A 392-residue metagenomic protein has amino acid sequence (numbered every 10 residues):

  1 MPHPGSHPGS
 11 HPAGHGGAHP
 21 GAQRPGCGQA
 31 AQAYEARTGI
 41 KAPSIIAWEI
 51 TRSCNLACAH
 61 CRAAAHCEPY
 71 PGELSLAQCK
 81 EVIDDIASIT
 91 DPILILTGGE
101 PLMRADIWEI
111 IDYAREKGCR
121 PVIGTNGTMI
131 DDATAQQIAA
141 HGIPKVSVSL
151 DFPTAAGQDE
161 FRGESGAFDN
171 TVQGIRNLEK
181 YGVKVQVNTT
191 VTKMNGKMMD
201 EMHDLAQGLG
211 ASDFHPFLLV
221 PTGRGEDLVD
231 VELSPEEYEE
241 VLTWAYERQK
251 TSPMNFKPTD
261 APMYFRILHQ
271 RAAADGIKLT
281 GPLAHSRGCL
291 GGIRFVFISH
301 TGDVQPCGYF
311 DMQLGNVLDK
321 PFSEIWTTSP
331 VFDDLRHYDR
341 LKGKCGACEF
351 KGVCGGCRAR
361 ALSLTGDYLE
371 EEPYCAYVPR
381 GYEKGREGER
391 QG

Functional and structural regions predicted by a protein language model:
M1-G21, P25-C27, L74, A140-H141 (+4 more regions): Radical SAM enzyme [4Fe-4S]-AdoMet core and its adjacent flexible, acidic and glycine-rich loops/tails across
P2-A18, A22, C27-R37, V304 (+1 more regions): Flexible mid-to-C-terminal extensions adjoining Fe-S/redox cofactors in radical SAM and related proteins
H3, G17-K145: Conserved alpha-helical substructure of the radical SAM core
I50, C54, G302, F322: Conserved, mostly hydrophobic/aromatic
S53, A57, C61-A64, G292 (+4 more regions): Cys/His-rich metal-chelating microdomains
H66, G99, G127, D151 (+4 more regions): Flexible loop residues that form catalytic and substrate-binding hotspots at small-molecule/glycan-binding clefts
